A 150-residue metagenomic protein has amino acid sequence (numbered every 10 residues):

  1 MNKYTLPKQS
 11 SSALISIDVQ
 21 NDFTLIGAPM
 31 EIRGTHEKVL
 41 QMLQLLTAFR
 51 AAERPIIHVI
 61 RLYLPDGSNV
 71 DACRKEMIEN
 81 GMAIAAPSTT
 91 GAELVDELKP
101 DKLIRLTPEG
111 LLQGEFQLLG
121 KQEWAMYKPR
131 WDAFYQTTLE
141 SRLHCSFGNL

Functional and structural regions predicted by a protein language model:
M1-A13, L43-A51: Short amphipathic alpha-helices and their capping/turn segments at secondary-structure boundaries
K3-Y4, A28-M30, E79, E123-A125: N-terminal start-of-chain detector that recognizes signal peptides and the immediate post-cleavage beginning
S12-A13, P55, N149-L150: Structural motif
I17: Active-site flanking residues adjacent to catalytic metal/cofactor-binding acidic residues
N21: Short, glycine/acidic-enriched loop or turn micro-motifs at the edges of active sites
L25-A28, S68-V70: Short, glycine/acidic-enriched capping/hinge loops at junctions between secondary-structure elements
G27-T35, A83: Short glycine-enriched, charge-decorated loop/helix-capping segments at active-site entrances that position
V39-F147: Active-site alpha/beta core segments
